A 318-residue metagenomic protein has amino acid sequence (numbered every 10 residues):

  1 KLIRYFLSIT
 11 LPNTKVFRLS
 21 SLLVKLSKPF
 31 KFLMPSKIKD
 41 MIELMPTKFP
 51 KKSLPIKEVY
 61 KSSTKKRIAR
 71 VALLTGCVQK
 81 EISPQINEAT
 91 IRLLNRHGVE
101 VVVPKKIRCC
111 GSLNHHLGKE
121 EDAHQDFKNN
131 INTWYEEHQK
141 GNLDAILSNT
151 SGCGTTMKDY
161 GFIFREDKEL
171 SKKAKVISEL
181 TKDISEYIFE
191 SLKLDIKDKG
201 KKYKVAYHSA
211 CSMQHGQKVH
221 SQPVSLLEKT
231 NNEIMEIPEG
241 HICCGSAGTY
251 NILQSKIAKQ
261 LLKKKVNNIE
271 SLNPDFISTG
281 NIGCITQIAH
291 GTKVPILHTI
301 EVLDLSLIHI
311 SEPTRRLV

Functional and structural regions predicted by a protein language model:
K1-S311, R315: Iron-sulfur cluster-binding electron-transfer modules in prokaryotic oxidoreductases
